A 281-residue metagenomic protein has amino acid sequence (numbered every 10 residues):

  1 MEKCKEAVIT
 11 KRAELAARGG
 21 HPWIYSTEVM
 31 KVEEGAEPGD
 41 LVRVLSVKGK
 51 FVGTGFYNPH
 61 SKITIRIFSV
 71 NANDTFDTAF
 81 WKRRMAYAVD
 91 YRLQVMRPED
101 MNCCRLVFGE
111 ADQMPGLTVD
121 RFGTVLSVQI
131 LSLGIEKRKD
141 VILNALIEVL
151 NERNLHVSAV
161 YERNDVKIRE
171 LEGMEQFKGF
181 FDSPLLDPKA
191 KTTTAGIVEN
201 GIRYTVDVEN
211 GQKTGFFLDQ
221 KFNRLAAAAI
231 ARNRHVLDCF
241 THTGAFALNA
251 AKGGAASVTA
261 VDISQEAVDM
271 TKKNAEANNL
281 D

Functional and structural regions predicted by a protein language model:
M1-G123: Non-catalytic accessory regions of SAM-dependent methyltransferases
S61, G134-E136, Q212-K213: Short, surface-exposed beta-strand-loop junctions and turns on beta-sheet-rich folds
A79-R83, Y87-Y91, P98, N151-E172 (+2 more regions): A short, charged
V107-D120, D140-F216, L225: Non-catalytic substrate-recognition/targeting regions of SAM-dependent transferases
V125-E136: A short interface-forming secondary-structure element
P184-D281: Rossmann-like S-adenosyl-L-methionine
